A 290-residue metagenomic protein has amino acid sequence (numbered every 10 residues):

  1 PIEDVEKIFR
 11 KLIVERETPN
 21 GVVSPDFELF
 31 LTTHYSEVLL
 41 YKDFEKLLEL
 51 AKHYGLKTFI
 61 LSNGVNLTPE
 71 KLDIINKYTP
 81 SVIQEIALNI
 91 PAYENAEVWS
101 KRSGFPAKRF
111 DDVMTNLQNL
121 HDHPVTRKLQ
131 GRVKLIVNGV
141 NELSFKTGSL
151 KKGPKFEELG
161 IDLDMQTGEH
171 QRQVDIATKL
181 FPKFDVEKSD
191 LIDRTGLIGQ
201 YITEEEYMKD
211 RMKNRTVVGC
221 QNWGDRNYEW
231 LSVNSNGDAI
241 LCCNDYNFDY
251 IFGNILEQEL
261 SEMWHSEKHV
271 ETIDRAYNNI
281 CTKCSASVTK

Functional and structural regions predicted by a protein language model:
P1-V186: Conserved glycine-rich "GG(E/T)P / GGGxP" loop and the immediately following alpha-helix in the radical SAM core
K134-G139, D190, D274-N279: Acidic carboxylate-rich catalytic motifs and surrounding loops in phosphoryl-/glycosyl-chemistry enzymes
F184-G196: His/Asp/Glu-enriched short active-site or ligand-binding loop at hydrolase and phosphoryl-transfer sites
I202-K213, Y228: A conserved mid-domain beta-alpha-beta active-site/ligand-binding segment of alpha/beta enzyme cores
T216-G219, I280: The −1 position to Zn-ligating cysteines in a subset of zinc-ribbon hairpins
C220-N227: Short, small/polar residue-rich loop motifs at catalytic or cofactor-binding pockets
V233-N234: Short, acidic, Ser/Thr-enriched surface-loop or helix-capping motifs
D238-K290: Flexible mid-to-C-terminal extensions adjoining Fe-S/redox cofactors in radical SAM and related proteins
